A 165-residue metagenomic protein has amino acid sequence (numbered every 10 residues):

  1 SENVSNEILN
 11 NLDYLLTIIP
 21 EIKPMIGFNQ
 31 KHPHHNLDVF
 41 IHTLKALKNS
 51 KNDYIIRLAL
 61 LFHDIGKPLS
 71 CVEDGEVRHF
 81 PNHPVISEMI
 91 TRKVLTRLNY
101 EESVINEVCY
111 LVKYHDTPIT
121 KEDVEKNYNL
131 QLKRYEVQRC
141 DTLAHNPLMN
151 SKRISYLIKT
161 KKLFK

Functional and structural regions predicted by a protein language model:
S1, D13, T17, P24-G27 (+5 more regions): Generic surface-pattern signal
S1-D74, H79: Acidic/His-rich, divalent-metal-binding segments that scaffold phosphate/diphosphate chemistry
N3, E7, Y14-T17, E21 (+5 more regions): Exposed alpha-helical structural elements
N29, L148-F164: Conserved alpha/beta core segments of nucleic-acid transaction machinery
H32, N36-I41, P81, I119-K126 (+1 more regions): Short flexible/disordered coil segments
L47-N150: Divalent metal-dependent catalytic cores for phosphoryl transfer on phosphate-bearing substrates
